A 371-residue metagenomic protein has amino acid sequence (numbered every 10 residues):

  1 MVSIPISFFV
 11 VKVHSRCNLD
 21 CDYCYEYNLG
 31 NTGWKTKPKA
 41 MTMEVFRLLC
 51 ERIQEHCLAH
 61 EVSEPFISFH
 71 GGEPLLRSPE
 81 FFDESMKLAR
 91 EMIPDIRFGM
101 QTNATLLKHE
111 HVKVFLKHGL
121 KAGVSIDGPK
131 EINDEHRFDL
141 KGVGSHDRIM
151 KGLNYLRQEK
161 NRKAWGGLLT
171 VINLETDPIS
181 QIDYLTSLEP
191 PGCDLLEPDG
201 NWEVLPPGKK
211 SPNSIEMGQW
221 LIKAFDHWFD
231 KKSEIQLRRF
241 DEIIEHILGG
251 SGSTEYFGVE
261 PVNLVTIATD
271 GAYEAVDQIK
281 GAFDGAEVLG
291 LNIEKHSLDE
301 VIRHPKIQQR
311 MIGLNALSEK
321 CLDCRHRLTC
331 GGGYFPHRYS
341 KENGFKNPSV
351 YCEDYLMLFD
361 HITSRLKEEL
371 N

Functional and structural regions predicted by a protein language model:
M1-T102, L106-K113, K117-H118: Conserved alpha-helical substructure of the radical SAM core
F9, I67, F98-M100, A122-V124 (+3 more regions): Hydrophobic faces of well-ordered beta-strands that scaffold small-molecule active sites in alpha/beta enzyme cores
G30-N31, P74-L76, A104-H109, A122-V143 (+1 more regions): Conserved radical SAM core fold
K37-E44, H337-Y351, K367-N371: Short cysteine/histidine-rich metal-coordination sites, predominantly Zn2+-binding motifs
L48-H70, N347-N371: Short Fe-S-cluster ligation motifs
L116-A122, E189-G192: Glycine-enriched alpha-helix->loop->beta-strand junction motifs that scaffold or abut catalytic
E135-D147, N154, Q158-T266, D270-Y273 (+1 more regions): Radical SAM enzyme [4Fe-4S]-AdoMet core and its adjacent flexible, acidic and glycine-rich loops/tails across
F240-E353, M357: Accessory C-terminal segments flanking Radical SAM cores
